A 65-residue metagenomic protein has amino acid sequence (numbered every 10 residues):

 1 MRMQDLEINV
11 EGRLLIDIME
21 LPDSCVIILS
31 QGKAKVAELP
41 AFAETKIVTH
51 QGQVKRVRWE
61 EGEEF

Functional and structural regions predicted by a protein language model:
M1-L29: Short, compositionally biased leader-like segments
S30-F65: Amphipathic, hydrophobic secondary-structure cores in small proteins
